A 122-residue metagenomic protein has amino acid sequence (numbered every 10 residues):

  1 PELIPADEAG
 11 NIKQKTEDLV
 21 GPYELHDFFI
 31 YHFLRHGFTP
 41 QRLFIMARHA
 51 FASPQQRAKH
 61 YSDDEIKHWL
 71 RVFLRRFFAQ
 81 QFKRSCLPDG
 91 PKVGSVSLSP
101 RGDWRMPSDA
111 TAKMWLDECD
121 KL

Functional and structural regions predicted by a protein language model:
P1-L122: ATP/NTP-dependent adenylation/nucleotidyl-transfer catalytic domains that generate, transfer, or process NMP-activated
